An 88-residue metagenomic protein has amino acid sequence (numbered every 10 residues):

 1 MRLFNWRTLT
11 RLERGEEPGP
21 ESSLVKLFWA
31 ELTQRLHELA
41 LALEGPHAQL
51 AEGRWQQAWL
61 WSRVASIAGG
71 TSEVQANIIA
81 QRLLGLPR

Functional and structural regions predicted by a protein language model:
M1-R88: Alpha-helical interface subdomain recognition
